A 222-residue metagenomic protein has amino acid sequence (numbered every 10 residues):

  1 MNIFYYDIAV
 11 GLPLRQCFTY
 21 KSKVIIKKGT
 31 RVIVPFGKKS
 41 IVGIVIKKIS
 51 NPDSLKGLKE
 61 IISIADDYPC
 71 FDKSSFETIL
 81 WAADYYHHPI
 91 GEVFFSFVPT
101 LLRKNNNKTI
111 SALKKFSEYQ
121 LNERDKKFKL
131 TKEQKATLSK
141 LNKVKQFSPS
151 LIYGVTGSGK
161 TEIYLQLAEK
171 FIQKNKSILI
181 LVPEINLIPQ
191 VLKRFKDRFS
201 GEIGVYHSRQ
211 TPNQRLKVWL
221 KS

Functional and structural regions predicted by a protein language model:
M1-S222: Accessory, non-ATPase domains that flank or precede helicase/AAA+ motor cores in DNA-metabolism machines
